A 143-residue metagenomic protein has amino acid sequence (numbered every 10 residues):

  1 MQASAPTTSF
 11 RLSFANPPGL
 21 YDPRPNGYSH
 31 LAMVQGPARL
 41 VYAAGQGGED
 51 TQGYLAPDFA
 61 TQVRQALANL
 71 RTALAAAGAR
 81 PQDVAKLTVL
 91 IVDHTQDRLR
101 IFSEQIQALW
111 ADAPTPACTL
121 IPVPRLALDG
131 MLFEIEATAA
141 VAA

Functional and structural regions predicted by a protein language model:
M1-A68, T72-A85, V92-A143: N-terminal presequence-like segments and the immediate start of the first folded domain
